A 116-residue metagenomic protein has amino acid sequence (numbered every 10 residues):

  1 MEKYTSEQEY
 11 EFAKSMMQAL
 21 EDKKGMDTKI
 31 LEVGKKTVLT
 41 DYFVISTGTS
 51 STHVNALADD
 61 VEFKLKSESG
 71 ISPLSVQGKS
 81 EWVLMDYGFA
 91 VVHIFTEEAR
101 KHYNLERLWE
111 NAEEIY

Functional and structural regions predicted by a protein language model:
M1-Y42, T47-Y116: Positively charged, small/polar-rich N-terminal and surface patches that mediate targeting and assembly and bind
